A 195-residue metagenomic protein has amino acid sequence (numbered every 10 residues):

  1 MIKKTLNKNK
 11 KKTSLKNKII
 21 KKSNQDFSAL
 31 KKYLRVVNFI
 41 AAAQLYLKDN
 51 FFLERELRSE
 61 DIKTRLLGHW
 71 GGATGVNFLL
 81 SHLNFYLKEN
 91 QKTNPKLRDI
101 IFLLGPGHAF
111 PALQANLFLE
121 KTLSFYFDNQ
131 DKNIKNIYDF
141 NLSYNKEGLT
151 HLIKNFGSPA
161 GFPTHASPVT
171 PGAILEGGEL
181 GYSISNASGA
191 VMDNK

Functional and structural regions predicted by a protein language model:
I2-H69: Cofactor-/ligand-binding subdomain signature composed of acidic, glycine-rich, tryptophan-containing flexible loops
D49, L53-K195: Cofactor-binding active-site loop characterized by glycine-rich and histidine/acidic residues
